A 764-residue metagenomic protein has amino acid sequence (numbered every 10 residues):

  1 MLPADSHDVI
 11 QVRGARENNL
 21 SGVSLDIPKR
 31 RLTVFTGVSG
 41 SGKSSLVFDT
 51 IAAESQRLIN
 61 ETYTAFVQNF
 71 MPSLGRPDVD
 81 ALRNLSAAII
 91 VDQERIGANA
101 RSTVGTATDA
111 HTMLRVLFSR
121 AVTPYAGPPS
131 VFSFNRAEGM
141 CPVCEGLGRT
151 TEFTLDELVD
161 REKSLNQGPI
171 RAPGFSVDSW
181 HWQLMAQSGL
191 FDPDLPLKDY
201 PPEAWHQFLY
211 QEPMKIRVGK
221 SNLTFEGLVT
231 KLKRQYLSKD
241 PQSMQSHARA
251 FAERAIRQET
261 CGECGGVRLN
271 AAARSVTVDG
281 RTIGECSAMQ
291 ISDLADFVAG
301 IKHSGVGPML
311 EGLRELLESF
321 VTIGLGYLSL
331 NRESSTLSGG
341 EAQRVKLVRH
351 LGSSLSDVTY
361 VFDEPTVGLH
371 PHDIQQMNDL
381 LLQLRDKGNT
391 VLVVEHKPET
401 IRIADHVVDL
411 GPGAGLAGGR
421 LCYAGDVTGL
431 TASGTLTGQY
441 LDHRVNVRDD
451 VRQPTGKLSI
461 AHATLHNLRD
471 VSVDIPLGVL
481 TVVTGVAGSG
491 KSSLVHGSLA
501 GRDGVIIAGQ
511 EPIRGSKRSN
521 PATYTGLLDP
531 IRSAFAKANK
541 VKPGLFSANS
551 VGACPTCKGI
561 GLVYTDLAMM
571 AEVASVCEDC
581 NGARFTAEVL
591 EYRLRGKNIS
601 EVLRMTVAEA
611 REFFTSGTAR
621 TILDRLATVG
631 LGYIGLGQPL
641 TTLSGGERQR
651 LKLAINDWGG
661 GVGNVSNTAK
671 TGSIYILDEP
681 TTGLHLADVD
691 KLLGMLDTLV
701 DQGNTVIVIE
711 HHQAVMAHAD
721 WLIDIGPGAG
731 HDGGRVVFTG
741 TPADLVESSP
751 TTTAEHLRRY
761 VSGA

Functional and structural regions predicted by a protein language model:
M1-A764: Conserved phosphate-binding elements of NTP-dependent enzyme cores
